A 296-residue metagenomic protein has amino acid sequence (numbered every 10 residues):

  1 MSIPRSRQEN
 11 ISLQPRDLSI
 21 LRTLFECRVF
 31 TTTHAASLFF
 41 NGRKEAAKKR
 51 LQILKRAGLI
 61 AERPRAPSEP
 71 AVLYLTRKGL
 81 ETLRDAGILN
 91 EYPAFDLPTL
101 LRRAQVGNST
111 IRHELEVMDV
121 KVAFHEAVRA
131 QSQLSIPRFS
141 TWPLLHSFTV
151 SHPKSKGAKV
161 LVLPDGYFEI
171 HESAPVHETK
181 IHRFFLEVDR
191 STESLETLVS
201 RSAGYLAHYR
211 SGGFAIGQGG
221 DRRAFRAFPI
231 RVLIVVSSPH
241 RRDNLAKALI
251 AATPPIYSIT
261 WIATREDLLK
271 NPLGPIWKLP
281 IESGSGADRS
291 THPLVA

Functional and structural regions predicted by a protein language model:
M1-L18, R84, I88-A296: Electrostatic, structured charged patches in enzyme active sites and in nucleic-acid/phosphate-binding
M1-Q105, A296: Nuclease-adjacent, charged terminal/linker segments that flank catalytic cores
